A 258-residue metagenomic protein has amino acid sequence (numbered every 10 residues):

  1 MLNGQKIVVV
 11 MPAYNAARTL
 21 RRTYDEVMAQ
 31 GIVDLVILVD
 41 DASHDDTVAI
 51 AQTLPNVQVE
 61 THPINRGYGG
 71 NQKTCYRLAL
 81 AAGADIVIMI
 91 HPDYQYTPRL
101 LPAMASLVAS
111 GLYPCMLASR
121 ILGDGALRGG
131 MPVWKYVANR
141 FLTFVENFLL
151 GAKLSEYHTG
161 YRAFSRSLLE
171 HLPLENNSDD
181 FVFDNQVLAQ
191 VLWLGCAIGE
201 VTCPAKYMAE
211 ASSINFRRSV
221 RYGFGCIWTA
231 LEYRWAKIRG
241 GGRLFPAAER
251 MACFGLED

Functional and structural regions predicted by a protein language model:
M1-G4, G151, E175-D258: Hydrophobic helical membrane-anchoring modules
V8-P12, I37, T61: Short hydrophobic beta-strand elements that form part of the catalytic alpha/beta core underpinning NDP-sugar/donor
N15-A29: Short, well-formed alpha-helical segments that are part of the catalytic scaffolds of diverse glycosyltransferases
A16-T19, S43, T97: Donor nucleotide-sugar binding loop of glycosyltransferases
V27, D41-A42, R66, C75: Conserved short acidic donor-positioning loop in nucleotide-sugar-dependent glycosyltransferases
D40-V48: A conserved acidic beta->alpha catalytic loop
H62-I64, Y68-A81, P98-F181, M208-R217 (+1 more regions): Acceptor/aglycone-binding surface of glycosyltransferases and processive sugar-polymer synthases
A84-Q95: Short beta-strand-to-loop acidic/aromatic patch adjacent to the donor-nucleotide binding site
